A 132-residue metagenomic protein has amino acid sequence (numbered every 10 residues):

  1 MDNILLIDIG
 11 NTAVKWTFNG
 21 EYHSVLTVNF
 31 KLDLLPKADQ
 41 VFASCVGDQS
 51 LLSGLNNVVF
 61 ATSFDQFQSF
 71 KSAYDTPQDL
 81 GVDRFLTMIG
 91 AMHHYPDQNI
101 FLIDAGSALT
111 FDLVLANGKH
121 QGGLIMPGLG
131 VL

Functional and structural regions predicted by a protein language model:
M1-T17, E21-F101, N117-V131: Nucleotide/phosphate-binding catalytic cleft detector across ATP-hydrolyzing and phosphate-transferring enzymes
V114: C-terminal, flexible cofactor-proximal segment of oxidoreductases
